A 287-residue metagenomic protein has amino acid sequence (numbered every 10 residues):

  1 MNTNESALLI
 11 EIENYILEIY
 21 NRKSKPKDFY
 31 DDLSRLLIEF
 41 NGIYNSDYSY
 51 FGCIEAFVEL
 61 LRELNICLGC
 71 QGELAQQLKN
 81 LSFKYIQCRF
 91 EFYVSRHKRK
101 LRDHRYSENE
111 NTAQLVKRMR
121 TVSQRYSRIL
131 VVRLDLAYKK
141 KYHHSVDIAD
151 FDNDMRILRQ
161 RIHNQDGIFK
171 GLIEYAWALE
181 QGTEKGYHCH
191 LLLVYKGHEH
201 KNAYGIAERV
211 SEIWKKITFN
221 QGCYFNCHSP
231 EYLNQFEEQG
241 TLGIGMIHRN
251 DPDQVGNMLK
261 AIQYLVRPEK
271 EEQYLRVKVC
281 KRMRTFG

Functional and structural regions predicted by a protein language model:
M1-Y85: Extended repeat-based interaction scaffolds and adjacent low-complexity, acidic/S/T/P-biased segments that form broad
R35-N41, Y48-L74, V94-R125, G197-G287: Catalytic "initiation/cleavage/transfer" segments centered on a nucleophilic residue and adjacent nucleic-acid-engaging
V116-A176: Signature for HUH/AEP ssDNA processing cores
D135-A137, E180, P268: Structured loops at beta-to-helix junctions and adjacent beta-edge loops in soluble globular domains
K139-H143, V194-E199: A short, flexible beta-alpha/helix-coil linker loop
I148-A149, L192, G205-E208: "Short basic amphipathic alpha-helical interaction patches in structured regions
E174-H198: Histidine-centered divalent-metal-coordination microenvironment in nucleic-acid enzymes
